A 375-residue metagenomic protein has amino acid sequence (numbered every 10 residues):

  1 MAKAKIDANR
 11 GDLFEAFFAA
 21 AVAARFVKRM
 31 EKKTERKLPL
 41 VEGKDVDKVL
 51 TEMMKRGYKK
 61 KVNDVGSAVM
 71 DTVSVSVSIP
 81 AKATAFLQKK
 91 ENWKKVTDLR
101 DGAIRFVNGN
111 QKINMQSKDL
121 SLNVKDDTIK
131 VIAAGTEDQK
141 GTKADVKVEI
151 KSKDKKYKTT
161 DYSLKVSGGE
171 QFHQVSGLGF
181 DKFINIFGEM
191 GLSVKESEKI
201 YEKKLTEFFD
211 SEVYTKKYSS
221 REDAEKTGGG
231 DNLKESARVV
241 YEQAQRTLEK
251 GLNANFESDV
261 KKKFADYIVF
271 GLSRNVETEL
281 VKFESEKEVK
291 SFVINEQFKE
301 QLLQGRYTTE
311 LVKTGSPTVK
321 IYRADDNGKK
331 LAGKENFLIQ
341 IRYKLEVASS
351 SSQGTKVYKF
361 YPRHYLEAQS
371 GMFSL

Functional and structural regions predicted by a protein language model:
M1-A144, V148-L375: Short, positively charged
